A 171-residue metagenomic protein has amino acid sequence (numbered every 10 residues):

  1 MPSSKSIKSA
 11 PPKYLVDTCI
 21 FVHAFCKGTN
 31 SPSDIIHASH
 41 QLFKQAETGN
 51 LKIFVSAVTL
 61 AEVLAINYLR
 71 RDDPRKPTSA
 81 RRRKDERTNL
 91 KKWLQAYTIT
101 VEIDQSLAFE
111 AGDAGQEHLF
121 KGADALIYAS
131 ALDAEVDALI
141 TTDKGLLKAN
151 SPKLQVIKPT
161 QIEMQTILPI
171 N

Functional and structural regions predicted by a protein language model:
M1-K13, T100, Y128-N171: Acidic, PIN/NYN-like endoribonuclease modules and their adjacent C-terminal/linker elements
M1-V58, R70-R83, E163-P169: Short, well-structured N-terminal submotif of metal-dependent ribonuclease cores
V16, F54-V55, E102, G122 (+1 more regions): Short beta-strand scaffold positions
T18, A57, Q105, A123-Y128: Conserved glycosyltransferase catalytic-site signature
N30-P32, G115-L119: Short, flexible loop segments at the rims of nucleotide/cofactor-binding pockets, characterized by
A57-T59, N89-E117: Acidic catalytic patch
I66-V101: Helix-adjacent hinge/juxtasegments
